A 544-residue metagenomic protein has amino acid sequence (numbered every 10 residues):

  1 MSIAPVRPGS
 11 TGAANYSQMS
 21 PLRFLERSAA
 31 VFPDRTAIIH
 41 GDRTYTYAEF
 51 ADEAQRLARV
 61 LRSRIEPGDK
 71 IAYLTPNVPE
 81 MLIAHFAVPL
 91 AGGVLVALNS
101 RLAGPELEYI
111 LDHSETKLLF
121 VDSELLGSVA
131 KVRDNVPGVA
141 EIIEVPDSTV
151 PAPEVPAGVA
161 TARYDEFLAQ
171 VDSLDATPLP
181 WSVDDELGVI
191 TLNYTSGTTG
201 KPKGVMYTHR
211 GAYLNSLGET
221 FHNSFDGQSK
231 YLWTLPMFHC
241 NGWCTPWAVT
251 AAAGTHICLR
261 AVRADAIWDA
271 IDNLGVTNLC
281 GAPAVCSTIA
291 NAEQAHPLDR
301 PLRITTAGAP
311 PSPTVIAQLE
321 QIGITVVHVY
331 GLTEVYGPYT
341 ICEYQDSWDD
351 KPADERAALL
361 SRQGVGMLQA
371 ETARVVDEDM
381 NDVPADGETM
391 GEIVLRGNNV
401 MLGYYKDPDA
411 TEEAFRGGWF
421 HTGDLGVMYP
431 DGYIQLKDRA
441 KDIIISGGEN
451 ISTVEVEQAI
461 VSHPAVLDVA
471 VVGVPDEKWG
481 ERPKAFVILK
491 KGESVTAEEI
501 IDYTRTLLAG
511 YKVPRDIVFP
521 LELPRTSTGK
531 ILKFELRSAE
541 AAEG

Functional and structural regions predicted by a protein language model:
A13, S17, L22, E26 (+4 more regions): Conserved AMP-binding/adenylate-forming core of the ANL superfamily
P33, E144, V159-D165, D172-Y194 (+2 more regions): Conserved pre-ATP/AMP-binding loop-to-beta segment of ANL
T46-E49, I190-L214: Conserved AMP-binding A3 loop
R59, M81, L102, E108 (+9 more regions): AMP-binding/adenylate-forming catalytic core of the ANL superfamily
R62-S63, L90-Q170, K491-E493, V518: Structural core segment of the AMP-binding/adenylate-forming
Y213-K230, F238-N278, A292-E293: Conserved AMP-binding/adenylation subdomain of ANL enzymes
A251, V276-G281, A290-A358, T372 (+1 more regions): Gly/Ser/Thr-rich phosphate-binding loop
G366, T372-V394, P430-D431, E493-A497 (+1 more regions): Conserved beta-loop-beta connector loops within the AMP-binding
